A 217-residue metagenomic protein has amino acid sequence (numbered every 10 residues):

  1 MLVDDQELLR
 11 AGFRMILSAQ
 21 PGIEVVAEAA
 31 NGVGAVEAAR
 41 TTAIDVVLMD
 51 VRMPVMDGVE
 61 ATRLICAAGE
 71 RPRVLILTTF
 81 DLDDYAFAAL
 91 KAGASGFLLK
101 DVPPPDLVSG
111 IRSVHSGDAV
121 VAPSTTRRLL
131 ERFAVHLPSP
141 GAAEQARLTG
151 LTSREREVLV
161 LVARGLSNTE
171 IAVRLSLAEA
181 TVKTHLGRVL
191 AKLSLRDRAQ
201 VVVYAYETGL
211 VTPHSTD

Functional and structural regions predicted by a protein language model:
D4, D50, T78: Active-site residues of response regulator receiver
N31-G34, M56-E60: Acidic catalytic/metal-coordinating carboxylates
E37, V59-R71: Short amphipathic alpha-helix used as the core "switch/output" element in two-component signaling
T42-L48: Active-site beta3 strand of CheY-like receiver
M53: Receiver (REC) domain active-site loop signature in two-component systems and cognate sites in sensor histidine kinases
A86-K91, G96, D101-S153, E157 (+1 more regions): Short, flexible helix-to-coil linker/hinge segments that flank and couple to helix-turn-helix
G165-Q200: Recognition helix of helix-turn-helix DNA-binding domains
L190-D217: Basic, Lys/Arg-enriched C-terminal extension of HTH/homeodomain DNA-binding domains
